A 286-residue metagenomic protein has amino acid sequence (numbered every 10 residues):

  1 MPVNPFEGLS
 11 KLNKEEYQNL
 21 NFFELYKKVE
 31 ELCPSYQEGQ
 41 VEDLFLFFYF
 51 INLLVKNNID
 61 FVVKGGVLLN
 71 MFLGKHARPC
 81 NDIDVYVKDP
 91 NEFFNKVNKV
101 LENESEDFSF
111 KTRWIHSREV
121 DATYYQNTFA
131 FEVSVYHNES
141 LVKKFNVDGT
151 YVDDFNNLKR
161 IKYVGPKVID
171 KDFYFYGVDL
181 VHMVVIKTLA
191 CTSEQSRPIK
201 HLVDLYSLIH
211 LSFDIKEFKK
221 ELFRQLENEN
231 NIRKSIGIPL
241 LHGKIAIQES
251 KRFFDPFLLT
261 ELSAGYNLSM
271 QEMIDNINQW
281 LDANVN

Functional and structural regions predicted by a protein language model:
M1-I59, M71-A77, K88-N286: Structured mid-to-C-terminal alpha-helical surface segments
V63-V67: Glycine-rich beta-strand-to-loop/alpha-helix junction loops that act as flexible
D82-V87: Short cationic amphipathic helices and targeting signals
